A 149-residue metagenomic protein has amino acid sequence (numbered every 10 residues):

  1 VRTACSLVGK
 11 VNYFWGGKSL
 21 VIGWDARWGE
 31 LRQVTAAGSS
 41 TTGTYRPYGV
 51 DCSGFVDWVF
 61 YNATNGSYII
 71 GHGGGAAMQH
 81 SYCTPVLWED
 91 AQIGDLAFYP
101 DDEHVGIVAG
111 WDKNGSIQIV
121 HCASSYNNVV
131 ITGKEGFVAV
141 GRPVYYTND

Functional and structural regions predicted by a protein language model:
V1-S53, A63: N-terminal capping segments
Y48, E89-D90: Residue "hotspots" at secondary-structure boundaries inside conserved domains
S53-G54, H104: Short alpha-helical basic/polar micro-motif
Y61-I69: Bacterial peptidoglycan biogenesis and beta-lactam-recognition machinery
H72-L87, D101-D149: Aromatic- and glycine-rich peptidoglycan recognition patches
